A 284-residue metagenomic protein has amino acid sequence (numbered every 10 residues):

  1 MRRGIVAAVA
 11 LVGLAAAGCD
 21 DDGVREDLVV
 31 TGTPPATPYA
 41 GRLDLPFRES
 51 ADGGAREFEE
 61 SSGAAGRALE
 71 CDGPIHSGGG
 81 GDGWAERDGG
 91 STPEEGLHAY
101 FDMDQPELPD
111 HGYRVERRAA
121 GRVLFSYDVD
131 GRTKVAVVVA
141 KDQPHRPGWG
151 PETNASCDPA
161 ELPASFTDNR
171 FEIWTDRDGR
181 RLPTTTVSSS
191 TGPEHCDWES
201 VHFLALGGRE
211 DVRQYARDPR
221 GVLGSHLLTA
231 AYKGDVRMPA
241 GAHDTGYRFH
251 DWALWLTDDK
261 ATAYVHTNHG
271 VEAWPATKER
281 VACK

Functional and structural regions predicted by a protein language model:
M1-A10: N-terminal export and membrane-targeting signals
V12-G13, D104: Alpha-helix boundary/capping residues
L14-G18: C-terminal motif of bacterial Sec signal peptides marking the signal peptidase cleavage site
G23-A120, A164-H202, G207: Extracytoplasmic low-complexity, Pro/Thr/Ser/Ala/Gly-rich segments that lie immediately after a secretion/anchoring
D102-F171, Y215-K284: Extracytosolic low-complexity repeat regions of secreted or lipid-anchored proteins
C196, V201-H226: A mid-sequence, solvent-exposed acidic-amphipathic segment
